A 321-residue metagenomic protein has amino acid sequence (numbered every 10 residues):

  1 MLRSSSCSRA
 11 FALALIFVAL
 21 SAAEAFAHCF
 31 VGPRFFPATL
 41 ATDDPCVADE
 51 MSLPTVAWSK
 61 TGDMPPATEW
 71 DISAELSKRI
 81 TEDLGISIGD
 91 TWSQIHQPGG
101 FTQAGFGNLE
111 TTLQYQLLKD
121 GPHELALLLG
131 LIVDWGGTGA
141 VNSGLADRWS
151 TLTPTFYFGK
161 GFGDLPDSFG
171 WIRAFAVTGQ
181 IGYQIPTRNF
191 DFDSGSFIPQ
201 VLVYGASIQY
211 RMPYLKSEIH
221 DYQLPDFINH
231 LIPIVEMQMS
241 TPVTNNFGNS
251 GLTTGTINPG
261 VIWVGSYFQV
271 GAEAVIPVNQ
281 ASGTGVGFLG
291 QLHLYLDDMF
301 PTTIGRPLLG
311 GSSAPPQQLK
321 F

Functional and structural regions predicted by a protein language model:
M1-A12: Bacterial N-terminal signal peptides that target proteins for export
F11-L20: Hydrophobic helical h-region of N-terminal Sec-dependent signal peptides in bacterial secretory/periplasmic proteins
L20-A27: Sec/Tat signal peptide C-region and signal peptidase I cleavage site
A27-F321: Transmembrane beta-barrel domains of Gram-negative outer membranes and organellar outer membranes
